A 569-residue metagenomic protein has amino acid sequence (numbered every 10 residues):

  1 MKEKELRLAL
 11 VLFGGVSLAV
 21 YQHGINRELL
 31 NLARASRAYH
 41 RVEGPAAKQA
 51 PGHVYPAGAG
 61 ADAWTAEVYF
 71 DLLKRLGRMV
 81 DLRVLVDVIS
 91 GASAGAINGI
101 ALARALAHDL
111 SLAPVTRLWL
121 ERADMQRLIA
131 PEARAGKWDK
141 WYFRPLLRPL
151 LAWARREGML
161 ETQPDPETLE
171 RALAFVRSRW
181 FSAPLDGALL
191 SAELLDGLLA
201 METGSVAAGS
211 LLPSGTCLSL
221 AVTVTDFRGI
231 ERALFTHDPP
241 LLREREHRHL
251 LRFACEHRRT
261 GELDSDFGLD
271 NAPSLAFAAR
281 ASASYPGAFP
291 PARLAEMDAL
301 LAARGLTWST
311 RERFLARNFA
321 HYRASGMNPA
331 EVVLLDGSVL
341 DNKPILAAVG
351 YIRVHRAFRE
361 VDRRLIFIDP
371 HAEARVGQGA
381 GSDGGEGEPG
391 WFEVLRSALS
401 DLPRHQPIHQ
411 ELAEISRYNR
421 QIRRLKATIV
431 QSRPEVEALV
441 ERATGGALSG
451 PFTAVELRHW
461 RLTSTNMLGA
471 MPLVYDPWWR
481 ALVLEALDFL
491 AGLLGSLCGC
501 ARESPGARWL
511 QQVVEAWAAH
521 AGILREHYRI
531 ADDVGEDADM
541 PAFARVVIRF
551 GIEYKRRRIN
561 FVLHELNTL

Functional and structural regions predicted by a protein language model:
M1-F13, S17-R27, N31, A35-S36 (+2 more regions): Small-residue-rich anion-binding loops in enzyme active sites
L8-L12, A47, L85-S93, M125 (+3 more regions): Extended hydrophobic secondary-structure segments that form protein cores and membrane-embedded regions
S17-V20, A96-G99, R228-R232, L340-K343 (+1 more regions): Flexible loop/turn segments at secondary-structure boundaries
A19-D196, T236-R245: Patatin-like phospholipase
P166-F181, G215-V354, L399, P403 (+2 more regions): Active-site gating loop/helix substructures
L185-L211, T216-S219, F227-I230, D341: Extended, Lys/Arg-enriched charged tracts that mediate electrostatic binding to polyanionic substrates
F358-D362, A374: Hydrophobic, mid-to-C-terminal alpha-helical segments
L365-I368, R375-G499: Charged, amphipathic alpha-helical linkers/stalks
